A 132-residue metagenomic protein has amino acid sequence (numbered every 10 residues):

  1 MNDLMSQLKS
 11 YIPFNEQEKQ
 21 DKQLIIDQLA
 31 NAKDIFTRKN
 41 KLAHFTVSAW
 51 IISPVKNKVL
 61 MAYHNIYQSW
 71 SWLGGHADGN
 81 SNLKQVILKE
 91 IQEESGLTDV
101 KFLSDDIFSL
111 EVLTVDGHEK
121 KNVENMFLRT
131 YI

Functional and structural regions predicted by a protein language model:
M1, E18, K22, K84 (+1 more regions): A structural signal for well-ordered alpha-helical scaffolds and beta->alpha junctions
N2-I12: Generic N-terminal amphipathic, Lys/Arg-enriched alpha-helix
S10-S48: Acidic, metal-coordinating catalytic segment for phosphate/diphosphate chemistry, firing primarily on the Nudix
D34-S69: A glycine-rich, hydrophobic loop/mini-helix early in the fold
R38, V47, W72-G74, G79 (+1 more regions): Generic structural "secondary-structure junction" signal
H44, H64, H76, E93 (+1 more regions): Histidine-centered active-site/metal-ligand motif
V55-V100: Conserved Nudix-box catalytic region and its N-terminal flanking loop in Nudix hydrolases and closely related
G96-I132: Active-site segment of metal-dependent pyrophosphate-handling enzymes, primarily the Nudix hydrolase catalytic core
